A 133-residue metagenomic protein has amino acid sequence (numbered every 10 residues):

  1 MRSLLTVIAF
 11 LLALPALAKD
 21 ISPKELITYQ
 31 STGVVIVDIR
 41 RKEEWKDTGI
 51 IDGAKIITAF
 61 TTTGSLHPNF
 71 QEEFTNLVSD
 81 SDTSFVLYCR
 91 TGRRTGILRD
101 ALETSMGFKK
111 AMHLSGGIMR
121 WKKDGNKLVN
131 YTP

Functional and structural regions predicted by a protein language model:
S3-L14: Sec-dependent N-terminal signal peptides
A16-V34, K42-S84, R93-P133: Rhodanese-like catalytic fold shared by cysteine-dependent sulfurtransferases and DSP/PTP-type phosphatases
Y88-C89: Short, surface-exposed ligand- or partner-binding patches at beta-edge/loop junctions that are enriched in aromatics
